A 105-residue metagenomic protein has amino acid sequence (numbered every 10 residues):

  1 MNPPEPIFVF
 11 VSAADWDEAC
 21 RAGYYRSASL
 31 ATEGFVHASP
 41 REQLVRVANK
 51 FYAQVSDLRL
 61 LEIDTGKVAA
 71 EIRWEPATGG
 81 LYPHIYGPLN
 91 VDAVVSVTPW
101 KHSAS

Functional and structural regions predicted by a protein language model:
M1-S105: Conserved, structured core segments of small domains
